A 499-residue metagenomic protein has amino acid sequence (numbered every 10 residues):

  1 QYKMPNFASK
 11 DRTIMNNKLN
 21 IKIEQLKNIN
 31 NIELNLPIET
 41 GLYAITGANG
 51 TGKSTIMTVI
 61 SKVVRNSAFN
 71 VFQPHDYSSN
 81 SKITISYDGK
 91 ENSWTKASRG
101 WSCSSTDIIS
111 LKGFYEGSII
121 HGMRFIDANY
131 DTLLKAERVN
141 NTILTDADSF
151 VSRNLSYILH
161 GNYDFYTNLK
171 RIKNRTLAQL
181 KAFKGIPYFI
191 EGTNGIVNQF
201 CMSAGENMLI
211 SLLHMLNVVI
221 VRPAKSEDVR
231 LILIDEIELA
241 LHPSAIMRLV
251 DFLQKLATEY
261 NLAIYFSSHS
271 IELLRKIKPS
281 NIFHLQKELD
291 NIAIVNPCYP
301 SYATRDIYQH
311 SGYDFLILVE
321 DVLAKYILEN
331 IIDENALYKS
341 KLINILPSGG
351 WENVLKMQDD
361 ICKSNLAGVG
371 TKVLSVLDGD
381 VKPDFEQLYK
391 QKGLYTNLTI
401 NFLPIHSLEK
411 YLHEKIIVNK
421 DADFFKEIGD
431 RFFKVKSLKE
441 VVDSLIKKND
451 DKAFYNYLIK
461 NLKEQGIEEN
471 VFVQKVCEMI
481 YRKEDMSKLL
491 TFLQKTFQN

Functional and structural regions predicted by a protein language model:
Y2-Y157: P-loop NTPase switch/coupling surface
N6-N31, L36-T51, V59, Q199-T304: Switch/communication elements of ASCE P-loop NTPase nucleotide-binding domains
C103-L111, E116, N281-I282, Y389-I405: Active-site regions of enzymes building and remodeling cell-envelope glycoconjugates
L111, F266, K341-E352, N401-H406: A generic structural motif
F125-N207, H214, V218-K225: Extended helical coiled-coil dimerization/tether regions that scaffold and oligomerize large DNA-maintenance assemblies
R275-P383: RecA-like P-loop NTPase motor core
L377-A453: Activity-critical C-terminal alpha-helical subdomain
V435-N499: C-terminal, charge/polar-rich interaction regions
